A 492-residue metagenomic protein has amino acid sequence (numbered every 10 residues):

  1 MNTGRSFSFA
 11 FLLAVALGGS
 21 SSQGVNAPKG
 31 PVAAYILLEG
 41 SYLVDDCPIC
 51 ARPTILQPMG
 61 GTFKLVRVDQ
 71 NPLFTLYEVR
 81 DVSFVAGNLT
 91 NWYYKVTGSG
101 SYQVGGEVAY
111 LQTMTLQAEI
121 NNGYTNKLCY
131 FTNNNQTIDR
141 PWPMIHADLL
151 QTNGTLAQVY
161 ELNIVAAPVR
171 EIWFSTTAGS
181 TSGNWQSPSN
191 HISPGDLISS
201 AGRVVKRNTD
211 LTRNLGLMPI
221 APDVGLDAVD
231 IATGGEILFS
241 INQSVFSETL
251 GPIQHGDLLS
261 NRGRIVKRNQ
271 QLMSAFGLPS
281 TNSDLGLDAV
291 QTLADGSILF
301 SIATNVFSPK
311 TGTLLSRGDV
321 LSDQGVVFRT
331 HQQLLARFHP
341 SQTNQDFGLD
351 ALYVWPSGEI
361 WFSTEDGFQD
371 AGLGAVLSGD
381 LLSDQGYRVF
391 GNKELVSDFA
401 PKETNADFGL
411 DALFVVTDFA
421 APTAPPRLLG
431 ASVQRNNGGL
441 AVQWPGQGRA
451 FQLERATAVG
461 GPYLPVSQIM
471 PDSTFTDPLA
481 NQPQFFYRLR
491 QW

Functional and structural regions predicted by a protein language model:
M1-F9: Bacterial N-terminal signal peptides that target proteins for export
S8-G19: Bacterial N-terminal signal peptides
V25-V32, E161-E171, T417-N436: Low-complexity, Pro/Thr/Ser/Gly/Ala-rich linker/spacer regions in secreted, extracellular modular proteins
V25-Y77, P168-A178: N-terminal segment immediately downstream of the Sec signal-peptide cleavage site in secreted/extracellular proteins
C50-Y160: Predominantly extracellular/secreted and cell-surface proteins with exposed, flexible low-complexity segments
L149-A167, R207, S397: Glycine-rich, aromatic-bearing surface loops/beta-hairpins
A167-P422: Sequence/structural signature of beta-propeller domains
P422-W492: Short, composition-biased motifs enriched in small/polar/acidic residues
